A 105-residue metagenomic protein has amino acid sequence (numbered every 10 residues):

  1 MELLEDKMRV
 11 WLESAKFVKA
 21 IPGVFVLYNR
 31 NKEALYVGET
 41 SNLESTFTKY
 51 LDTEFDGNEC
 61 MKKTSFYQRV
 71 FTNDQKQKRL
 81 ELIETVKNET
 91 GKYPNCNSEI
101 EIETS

Functional and structural regions predicted by a protein language model:
M1-S41, S45, K49, N73-E84 (+1 more regions): GIY-YIG nuclease catalytic motif and its immediate N-terminal context
R9, F55, E59, S98-I100: Low-complexity, compositionally biased segments
G38, C60, C96: Short cysteine clusters
Y50-E54: Short Gly/aromatic-enriched secondary-structure transition segments
D56-K63, K76: Charge-biased low-complexity segments
S65-S105: Non-catalytic interaction/Regulatory regions outside core domains
